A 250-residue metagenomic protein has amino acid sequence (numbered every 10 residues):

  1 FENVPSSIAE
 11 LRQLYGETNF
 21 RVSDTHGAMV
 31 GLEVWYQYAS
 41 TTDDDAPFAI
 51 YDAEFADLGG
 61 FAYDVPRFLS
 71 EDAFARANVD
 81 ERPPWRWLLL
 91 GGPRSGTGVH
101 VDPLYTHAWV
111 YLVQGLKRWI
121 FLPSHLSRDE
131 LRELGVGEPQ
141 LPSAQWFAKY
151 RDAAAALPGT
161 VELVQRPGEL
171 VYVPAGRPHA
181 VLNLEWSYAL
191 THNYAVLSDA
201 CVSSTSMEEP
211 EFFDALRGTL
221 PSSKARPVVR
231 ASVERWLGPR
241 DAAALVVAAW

Functional and structural regions predicted by a protein language model:
F1-L170, A180-W250: N-terminal accessory scaffold of Fe(II)-dependent oxygenases
